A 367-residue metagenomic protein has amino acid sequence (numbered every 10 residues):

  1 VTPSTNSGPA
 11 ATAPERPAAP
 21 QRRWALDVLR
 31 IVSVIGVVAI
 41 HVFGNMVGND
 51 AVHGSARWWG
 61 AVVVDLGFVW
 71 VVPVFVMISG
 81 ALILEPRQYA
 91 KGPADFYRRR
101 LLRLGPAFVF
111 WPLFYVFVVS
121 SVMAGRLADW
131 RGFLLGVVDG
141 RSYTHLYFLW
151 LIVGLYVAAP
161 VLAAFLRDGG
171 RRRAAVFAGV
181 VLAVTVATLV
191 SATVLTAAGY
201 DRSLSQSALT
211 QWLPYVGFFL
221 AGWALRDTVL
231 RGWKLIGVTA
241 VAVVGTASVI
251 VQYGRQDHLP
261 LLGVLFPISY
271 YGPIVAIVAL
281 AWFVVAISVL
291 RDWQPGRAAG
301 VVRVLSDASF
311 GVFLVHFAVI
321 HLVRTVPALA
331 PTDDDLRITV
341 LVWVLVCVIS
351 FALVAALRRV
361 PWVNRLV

Functional and structural regions predicted by a protein language model:
V1-T185, A330-V367: Membrane-cytosol interface segments of multi-pass membrane proteins, especially ER/Golgi lipid-handling enzymes
R22-V34, L102-G105, W233-T246, V289-H321 (+3 more regions): Functional transmembrane helices that form membrane-embedded active or gating regions
I35-V42, L113, V180-V194, V241-Q256 (+1 more regions): Aromatic-anchored segments of alpha-helical transmembrane domains
V72-L84, W150-A163, V190-R231, G272-W293 (+1 more regions): Specific transmembrane alpha-helix
G169-A178, L230-A240: Membrane-interfacial entry segments at the cytosolic side of transmembrane helices
V190-G199, I250-L262, R324-A330: Juxtamembrane "helix-exit" motif on the non-cytosolic side of transmembrane helices
R231-A299: Alpha-helical transmembrane segments and terminal signal-anchor/GPI-anchor hydrophobic tails, characterized by long
V278-S288, L314-R324, C347-R359: C-terminal transmembrane-bundle signature of multipass membrane proteins, characterized by strong activation on
